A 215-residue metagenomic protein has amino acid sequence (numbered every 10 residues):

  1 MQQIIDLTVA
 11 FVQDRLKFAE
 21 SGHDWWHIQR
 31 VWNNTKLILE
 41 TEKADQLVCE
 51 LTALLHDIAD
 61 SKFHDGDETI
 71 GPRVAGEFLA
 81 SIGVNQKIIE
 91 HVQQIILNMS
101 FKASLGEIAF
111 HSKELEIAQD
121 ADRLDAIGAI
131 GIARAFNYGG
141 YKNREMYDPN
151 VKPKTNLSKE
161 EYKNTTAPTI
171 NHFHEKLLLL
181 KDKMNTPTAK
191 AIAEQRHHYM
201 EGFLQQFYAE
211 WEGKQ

Functional and structural regions predicted by a protein language model:
M1-V9, I28, V48: Onset of an N-terminal alpha helix
I5, V9, W32, P72-G76 (+2 more regions): An amphipathic alpha-helix signature
L7-F18: Generic N-terminal amphipathic, Lys/Arg-enriched alpha-helix
L16-W25, Q29-E42, L55, S104-Q215: Divalent metal-dependent phosphate-bond-processing catalytic cores, especially two-metal-ion Mg2+/Mn2+ enzymes that act
A19-C49, S61, I70, V74-I82: Alpha-helical phosphate/pyrophosphate-handling elements in metalloenzyme active cores
D45-F63, G71, V92-K102: His-Asp-centered metal-binding catalytic motifs of divalent-metal-dependent phosphohydrolases/nucleases
I82-Q119: Hydrophobic, well-structured mid-protein blocks that either form specific transmembrane helices
